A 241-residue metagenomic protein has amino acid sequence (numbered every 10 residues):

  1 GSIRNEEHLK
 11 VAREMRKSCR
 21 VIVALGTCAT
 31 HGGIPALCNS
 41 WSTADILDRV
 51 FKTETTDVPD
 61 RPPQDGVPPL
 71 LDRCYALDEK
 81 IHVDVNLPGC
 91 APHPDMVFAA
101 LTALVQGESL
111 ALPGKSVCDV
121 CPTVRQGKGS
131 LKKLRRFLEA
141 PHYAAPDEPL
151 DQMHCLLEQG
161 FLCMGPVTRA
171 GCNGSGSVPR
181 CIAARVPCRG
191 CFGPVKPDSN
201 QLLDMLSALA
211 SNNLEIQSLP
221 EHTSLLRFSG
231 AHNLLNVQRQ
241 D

Functional and structural regions predicted by a protein language model:
G1-V11: Thiamine diphosphate
I3, A29-T30: Solvent-exposed loop/turn segments at secondary-structure junctions within structured extracellular/periplasmic domains
L9, R13-V21, A44-L87, A91-D241: Iron-sulfur (Fe-S) cluster-binding modules
T30-S42: Glycine-rich, charge-decorated loop segments at or immediately adjacent to ligand/cofactor-binding or catalytic sites
